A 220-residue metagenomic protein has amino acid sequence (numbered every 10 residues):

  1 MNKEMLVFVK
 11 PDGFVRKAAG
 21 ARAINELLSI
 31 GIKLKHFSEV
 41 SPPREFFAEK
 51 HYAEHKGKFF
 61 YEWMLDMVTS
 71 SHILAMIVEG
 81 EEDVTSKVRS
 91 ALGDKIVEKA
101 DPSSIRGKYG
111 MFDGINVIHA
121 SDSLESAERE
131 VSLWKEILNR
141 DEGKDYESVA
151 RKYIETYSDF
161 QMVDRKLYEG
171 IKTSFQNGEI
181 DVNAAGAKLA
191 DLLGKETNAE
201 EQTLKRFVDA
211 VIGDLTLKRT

Functional and structural regions predicted by a protein language model:
M1-T220: Non-catalytic terminal and connector segments of soluble metabolic enzymes
